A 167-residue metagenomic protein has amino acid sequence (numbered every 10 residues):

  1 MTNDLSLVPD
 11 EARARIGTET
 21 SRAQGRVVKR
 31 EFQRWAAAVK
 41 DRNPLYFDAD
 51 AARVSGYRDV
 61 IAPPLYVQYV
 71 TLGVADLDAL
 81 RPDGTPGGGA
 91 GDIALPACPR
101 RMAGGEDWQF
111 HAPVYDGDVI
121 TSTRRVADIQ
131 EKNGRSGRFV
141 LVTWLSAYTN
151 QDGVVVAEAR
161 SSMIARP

Functional and structural regions predicted by a protein language model:
M1-R13, A103-P167: HotDog/MaoC-like acyl-thioester-processing domains
T2-G105: Hot-dog-fold acyl-thioester-processing enzymes
